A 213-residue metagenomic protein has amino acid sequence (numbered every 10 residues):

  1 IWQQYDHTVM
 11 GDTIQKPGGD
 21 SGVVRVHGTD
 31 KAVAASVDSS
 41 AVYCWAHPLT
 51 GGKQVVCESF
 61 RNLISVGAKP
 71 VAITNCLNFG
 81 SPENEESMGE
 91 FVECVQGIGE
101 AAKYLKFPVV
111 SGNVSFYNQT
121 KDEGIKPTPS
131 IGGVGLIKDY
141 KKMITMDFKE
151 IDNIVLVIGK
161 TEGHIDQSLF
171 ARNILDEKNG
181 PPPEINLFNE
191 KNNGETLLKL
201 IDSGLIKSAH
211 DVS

Functional and structural regions predicted by a protein language model:
I1-S213: Glycine/proline-enriched, intrinsically flexible loops and inter-domain linkers
